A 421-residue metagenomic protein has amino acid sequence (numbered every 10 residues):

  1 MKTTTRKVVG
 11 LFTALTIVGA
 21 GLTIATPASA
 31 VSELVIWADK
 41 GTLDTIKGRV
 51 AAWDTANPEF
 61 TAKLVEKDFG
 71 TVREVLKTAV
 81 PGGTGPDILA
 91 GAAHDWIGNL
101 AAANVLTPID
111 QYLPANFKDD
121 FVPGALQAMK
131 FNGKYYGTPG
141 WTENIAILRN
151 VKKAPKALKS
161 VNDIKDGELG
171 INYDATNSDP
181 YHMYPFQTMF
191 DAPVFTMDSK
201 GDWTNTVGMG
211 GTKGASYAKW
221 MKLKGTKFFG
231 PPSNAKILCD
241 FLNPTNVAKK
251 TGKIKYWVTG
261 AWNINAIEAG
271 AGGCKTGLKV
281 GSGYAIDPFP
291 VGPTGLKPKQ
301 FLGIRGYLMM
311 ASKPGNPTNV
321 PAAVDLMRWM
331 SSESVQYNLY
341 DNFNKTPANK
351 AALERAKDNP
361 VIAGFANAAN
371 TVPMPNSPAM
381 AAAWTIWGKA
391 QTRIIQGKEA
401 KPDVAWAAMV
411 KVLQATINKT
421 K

Functional and structural regions predicted by a protein language model:
K2-G10, G19-T23, A28-W96, G295 (+2 more regions): Conserved N-terminal structural module of periplasmic/extracytoplasmic solute-binding proteins
T45-R49, K213-W220, P317-M330, N338 (+2 more regions): Short amphipathic alpha-helical coupling segments at ligand-binding clamshell hinges and other catalytic/signaling
A79, P86-D87, N116-R149, L296-Q300 (+1 more regions): A structural signal for short loop-to-beta-strand junctions that line the ligand-binding cleft of periplasmic/secreted
A93-I145, P155-A157, A285-D287: Hinge/lid segment of periplasmic solute-binding proteins
Y136-G140, I145, N162-A215: Extracytoplasmic/periplasmic solute-binding protein
G201-A235: Glycine-centered hinge/linker elements that transmit conformational signals in sensory and ligand-binding systems
G272-N342: Extracytoplasmic/periplasmic substrate-recognition and gating elements
P288, L339-K389, R393: Long, aromatic- and glycine/proline-rich binding clefts that accommodate carbohydrate-like moieties
